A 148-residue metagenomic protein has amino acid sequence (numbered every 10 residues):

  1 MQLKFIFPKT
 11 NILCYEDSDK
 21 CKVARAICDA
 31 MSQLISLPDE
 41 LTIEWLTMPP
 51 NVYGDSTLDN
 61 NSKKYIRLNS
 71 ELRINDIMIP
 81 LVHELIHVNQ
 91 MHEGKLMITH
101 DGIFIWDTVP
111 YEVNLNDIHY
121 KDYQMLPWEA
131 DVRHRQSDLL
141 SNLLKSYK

Functional and structural regions predicted by a protein language model:
Q2-L13: Acidic/histidine-rich, surface-exposed loop or edge segments in extracytoplasmic proteins
L3-F5, E40-W45: Generic structural signal for residues in well-ordered beta-strands
D17-D39: Zn2+-dependent metallopeptidase catalytic core
D19-A24, M78, Q124, W128-D131: Hydrophobic (often cysteine-bearing) scaffold residues that line and stabilize catalytic clefts of nucleotide/cofactor
I35-L41, P49, K95-K148: Metalloprotease/metallohydrolase-associated module, dominated by Zn2+-dependent proteases
P49-L58: Short, surface-exposed acidic-centric catalytic microdomains
S62-L81: Short pre-active-site segment immediately N-terminal to the catalytic Zn-binding motif
I79-H92: Active-site recognition of the HExxH zinc-binding catalytic motif
